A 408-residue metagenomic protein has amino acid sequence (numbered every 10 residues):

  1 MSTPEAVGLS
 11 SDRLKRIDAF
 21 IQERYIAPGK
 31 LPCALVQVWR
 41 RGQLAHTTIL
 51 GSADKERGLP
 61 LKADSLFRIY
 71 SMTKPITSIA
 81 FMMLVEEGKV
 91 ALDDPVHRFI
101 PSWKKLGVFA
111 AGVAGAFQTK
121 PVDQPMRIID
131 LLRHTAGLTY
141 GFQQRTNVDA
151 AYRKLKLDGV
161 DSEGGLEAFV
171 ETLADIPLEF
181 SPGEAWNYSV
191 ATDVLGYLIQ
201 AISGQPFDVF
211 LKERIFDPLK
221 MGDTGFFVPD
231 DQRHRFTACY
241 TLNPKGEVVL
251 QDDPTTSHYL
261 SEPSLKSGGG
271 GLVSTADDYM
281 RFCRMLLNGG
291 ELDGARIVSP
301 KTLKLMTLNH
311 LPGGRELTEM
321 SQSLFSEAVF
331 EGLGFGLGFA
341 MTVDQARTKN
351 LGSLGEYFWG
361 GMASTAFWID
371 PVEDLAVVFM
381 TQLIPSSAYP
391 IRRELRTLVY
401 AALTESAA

Functional and structural regions predicted by a protein language model:
E5-I69, K89-A91, K105-G112, F117 (+4 more regions): Short, conserved catalytic-motif segment at the N-terminal edge
S10, K74, T275: Short, conserved phosphate/pyrophosphate- and ester-handling motifs at nucleotide-, phospho-/glycolipid
K15-I21, G42-L44, R68-F99, T192-Q200 (+2 more regions): Active-site SXXK
G51-A53, T255, L383: A generic structural motif
K104-L351: Short, surface-exposed loop or secondary-structure junction motifs that flank catalytic or metal-binding residues
E356, A363-V372: Short, surface-exposed beta-strand/loop micro-motifs that present aromatic residues
F367-W368, D374-L383: Short, well-ordered beta-strand elements
